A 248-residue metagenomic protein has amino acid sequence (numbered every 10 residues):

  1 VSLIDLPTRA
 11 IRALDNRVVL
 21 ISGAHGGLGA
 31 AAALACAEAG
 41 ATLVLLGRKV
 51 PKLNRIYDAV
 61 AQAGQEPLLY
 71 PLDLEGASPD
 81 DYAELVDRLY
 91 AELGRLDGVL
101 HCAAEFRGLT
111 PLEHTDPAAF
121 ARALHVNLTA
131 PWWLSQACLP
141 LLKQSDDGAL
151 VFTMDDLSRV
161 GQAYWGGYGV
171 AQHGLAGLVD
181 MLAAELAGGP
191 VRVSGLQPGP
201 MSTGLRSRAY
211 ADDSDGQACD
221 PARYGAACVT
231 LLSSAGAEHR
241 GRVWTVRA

Functional and structural regions predicted by a protein language model:
H25-G26: Conserved glycine-rich cofactor-binding loop
A41-I56: Conserved glycine-rich Rossmann-like NAD(P)H-binding loop of the short-chain dehydrogenase/reductase
V60-S78: Rossmann-fold cofactor-recognition segment
L85, T110-L112, D116-A121: Substrate-binding pocket helix/loop in short-chain dehydrogenase/reductase
C102-L109: Conserved NAD(P)H cofactor-binding loop of Rossmann-fold oxidoreductase domains
K143, D147-G174, V179-G188, P200: Catalytic loop of short-chain dehydrogenase/reductase
G188-V191, G195-L196, T203, A211-A248: C-terminal helical subdomain
